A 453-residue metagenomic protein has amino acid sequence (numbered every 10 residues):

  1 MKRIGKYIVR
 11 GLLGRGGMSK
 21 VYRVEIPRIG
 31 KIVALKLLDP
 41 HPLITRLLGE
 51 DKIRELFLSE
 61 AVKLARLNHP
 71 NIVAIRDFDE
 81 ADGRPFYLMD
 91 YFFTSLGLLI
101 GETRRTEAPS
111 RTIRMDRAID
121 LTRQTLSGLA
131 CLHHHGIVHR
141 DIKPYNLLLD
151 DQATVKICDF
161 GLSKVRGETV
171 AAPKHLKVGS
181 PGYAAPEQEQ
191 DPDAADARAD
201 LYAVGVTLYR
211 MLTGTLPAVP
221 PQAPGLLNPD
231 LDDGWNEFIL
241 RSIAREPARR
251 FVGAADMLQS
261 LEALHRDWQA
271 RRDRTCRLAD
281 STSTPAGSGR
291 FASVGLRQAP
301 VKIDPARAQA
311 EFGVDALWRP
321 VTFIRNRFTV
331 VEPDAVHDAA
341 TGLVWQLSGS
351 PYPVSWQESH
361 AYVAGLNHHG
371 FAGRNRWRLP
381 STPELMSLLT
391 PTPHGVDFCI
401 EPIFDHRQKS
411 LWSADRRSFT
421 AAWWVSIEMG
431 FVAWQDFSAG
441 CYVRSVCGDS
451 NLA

Functional and structural regions predicted by a protein language model:
P42-R66: AlphaC helix of the eukaryotic protein kinase fold
F78: Activation-segment/catalytic-loop signature of the eukaryotic protein kinase fold
D82-S95, L99: Conserved short submotifs of the Hanks-type protein kinase catalytic core that shape the nucleotide-binding pocket
L121-T122: Activation segment signature within eukaryotic-like protein kinase domains
L126-I137: Protein kinase catalytic-loop region centered on the HRD/HxD motif
P181-D273: C-terminal lobe helix-coil module of Hanks-type protein kinase domains
D273-R378, P383-A453: Glycine-aromatic-enriched surface loops/turns that form tight recognition elements
